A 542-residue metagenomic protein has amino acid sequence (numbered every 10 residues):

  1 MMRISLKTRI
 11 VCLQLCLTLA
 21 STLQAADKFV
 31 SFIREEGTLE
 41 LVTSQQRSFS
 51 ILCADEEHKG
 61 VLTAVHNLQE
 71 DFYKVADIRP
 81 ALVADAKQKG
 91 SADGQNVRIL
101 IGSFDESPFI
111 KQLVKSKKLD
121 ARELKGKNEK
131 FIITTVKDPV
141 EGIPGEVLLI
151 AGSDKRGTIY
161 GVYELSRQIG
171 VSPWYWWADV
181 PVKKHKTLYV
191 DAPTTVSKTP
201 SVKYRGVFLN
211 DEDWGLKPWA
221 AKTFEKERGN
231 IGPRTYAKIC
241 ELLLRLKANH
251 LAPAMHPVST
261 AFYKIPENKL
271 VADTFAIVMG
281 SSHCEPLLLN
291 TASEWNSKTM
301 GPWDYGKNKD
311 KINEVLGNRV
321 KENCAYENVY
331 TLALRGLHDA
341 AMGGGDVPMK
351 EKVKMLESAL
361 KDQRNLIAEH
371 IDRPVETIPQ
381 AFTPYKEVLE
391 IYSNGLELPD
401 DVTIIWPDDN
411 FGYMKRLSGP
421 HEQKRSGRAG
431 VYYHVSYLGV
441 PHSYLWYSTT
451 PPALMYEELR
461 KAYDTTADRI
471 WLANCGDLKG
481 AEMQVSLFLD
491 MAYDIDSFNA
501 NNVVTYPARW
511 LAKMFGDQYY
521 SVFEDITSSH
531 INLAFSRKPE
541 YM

Functional and structural regions predicted by a protein language model:
M1-K28: Bacterial Sec-dependent N-terminal signal peptides
A25-T199: Contiguous, structured surface segment used for ligand recognition
S48, D154, I169-V171, Y330-L337 (+1 more regions): Aromatic-residue-lined binding/catalytic grooves and analogous aromatic/hydrophobic interfacial grooves in multimeric
D55-H66, G152-R156, N230-R234, F262 (+6 more regions): Soluble non-cytosolic domains of exported or imported proteins
G60-T63, N67, D71, G157-E164 (+8 more regions): Extracytoplasmic/secreted proteins, especially bacterial periplasmic and envelope-associated proteins
L82-A84, V182-V190, H256, Y263 (+3 more regions): Gly/Pro-rich turn-and-neighbor structural signature
L119-G306, C324, A381-P384, L396-Y413 (+3 more regions): Feature activates predominantly on carbohydrate-active enzymes
P193-S197, E294, L334, Q363-M542: Substrate-binding groove of N-acetylhexosamine-processing glycoside hydrolases
